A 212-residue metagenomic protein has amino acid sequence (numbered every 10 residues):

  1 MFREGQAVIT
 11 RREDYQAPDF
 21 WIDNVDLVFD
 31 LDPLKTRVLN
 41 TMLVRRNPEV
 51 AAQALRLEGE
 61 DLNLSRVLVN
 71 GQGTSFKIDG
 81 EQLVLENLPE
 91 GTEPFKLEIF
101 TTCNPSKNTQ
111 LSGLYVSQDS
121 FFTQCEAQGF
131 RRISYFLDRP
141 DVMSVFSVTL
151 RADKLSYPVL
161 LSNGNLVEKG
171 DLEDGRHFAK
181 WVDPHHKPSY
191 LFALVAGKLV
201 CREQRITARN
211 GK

Functional and structural regions predicted by a protein language model:
M1-K212: Acidic/His-enriched low-complexity segments
